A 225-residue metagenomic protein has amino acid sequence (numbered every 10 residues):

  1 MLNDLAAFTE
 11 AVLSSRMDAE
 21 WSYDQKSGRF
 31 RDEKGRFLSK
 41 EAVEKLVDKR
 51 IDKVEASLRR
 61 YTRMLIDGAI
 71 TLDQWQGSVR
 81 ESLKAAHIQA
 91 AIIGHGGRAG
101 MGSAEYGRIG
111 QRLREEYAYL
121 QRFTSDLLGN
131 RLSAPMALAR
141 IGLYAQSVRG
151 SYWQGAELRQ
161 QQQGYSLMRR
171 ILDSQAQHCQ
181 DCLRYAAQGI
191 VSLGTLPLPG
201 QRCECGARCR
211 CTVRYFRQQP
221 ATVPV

Functional and structural regions predicted by a protein language model:
M1-R208, R214-V225: Domain-core detector
